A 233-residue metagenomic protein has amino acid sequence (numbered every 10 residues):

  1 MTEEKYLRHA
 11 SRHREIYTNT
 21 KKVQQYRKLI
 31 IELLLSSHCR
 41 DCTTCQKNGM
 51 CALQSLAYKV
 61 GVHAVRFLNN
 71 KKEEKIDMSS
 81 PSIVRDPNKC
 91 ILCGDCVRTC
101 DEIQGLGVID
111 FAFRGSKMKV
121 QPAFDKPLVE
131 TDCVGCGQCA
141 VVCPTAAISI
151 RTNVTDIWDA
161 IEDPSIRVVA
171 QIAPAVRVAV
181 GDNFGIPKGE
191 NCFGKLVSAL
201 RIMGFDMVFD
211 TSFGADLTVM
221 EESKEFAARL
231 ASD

Functional and structural regions predicted by a protein language model:
M1-H13, V23-R27, L35, I150-D233: Iron-sulfur-associated redox domains of electron-transfer enzymes in respiratory and anaerobic energy metabolism
T2-G135, V141, I148-S149, N153-A160 (+1 more regions): Fe-S ferredoxin-like electron-transfer domains and their immediately adjacent linker/connector regions across
G49, G61, G94, G105-G107 (+9 more regions): Residue-identity detector for glycine
D77-P87, T145, K188-G189, V208-G214: Hydrophobic transmembrane alpha-helix bundles
